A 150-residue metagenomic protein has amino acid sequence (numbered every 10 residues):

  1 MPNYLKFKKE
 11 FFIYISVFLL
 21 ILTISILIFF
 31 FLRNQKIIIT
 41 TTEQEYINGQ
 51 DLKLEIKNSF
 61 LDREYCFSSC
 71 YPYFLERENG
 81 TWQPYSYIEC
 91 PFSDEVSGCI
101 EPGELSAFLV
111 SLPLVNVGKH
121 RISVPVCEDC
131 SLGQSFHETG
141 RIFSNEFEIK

Functional and structural regions predicted by a protein language model:
Y4-I21: N-terminal Sec-pathway targeting helices
I21-F31: Hydrophobic alpha-helical membrane-insertion segments, chiefly the h-region of N-terminal signal peptides
I39-E43: Surface-exposed, proline-enriched loop/turn segments that connect beta strands in immunoglobulin-like
Q44-G49: Short, solvent-exposed loop/linker segments at the N-terminal edge of repeated beta-sheet extracellular domains
L54-L61: Asparagine-centered strand-capping/turn motif at beta-strand->loop junctions
L61-E104: The feature marks short-to-medium sequence segments in extracytoplasmic or secretory-pathway proteins
Y87-K119, C127-C130: Short, solvent-exposed, Trp/other aromatic-anchored flexible loops in extracytoplasmic proteins
L114-K150: Terminal connector regions
